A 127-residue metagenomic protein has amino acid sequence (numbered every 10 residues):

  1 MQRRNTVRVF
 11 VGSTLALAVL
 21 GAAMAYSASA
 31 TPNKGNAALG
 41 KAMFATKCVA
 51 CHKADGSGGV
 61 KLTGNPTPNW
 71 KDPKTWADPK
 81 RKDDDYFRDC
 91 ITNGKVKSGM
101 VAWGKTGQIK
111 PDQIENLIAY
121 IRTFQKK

Functional and structural regions predicted by a protein language model:
M1-V7: N-terminal secretory signal peptides that target proteins for export/translocation
G12-A22: Bacterial N-terminal signal peptides
A25-M43, G59: Electrostatic cytochrome c docking/interface patches
N36, F44, D83, F87 (+1 more regions): Stable alpha-helical elements in mature extracytoplasmic
G40, F44-A54, L117, I121: The canonical Cys-X-X-Cys-His
K41, S57-R88: Gly/Gly-Pro-rich "capping" loops immediately C-terminal to redox-active cysteine motifs in periplasmic/lumenal
S57, T123-K127: Inter-heme linker and motif-flanking segments adjacent to c-type heme-binding CXXCH motifs in c-type cytochromes
T63-K71, C90-F124: Axial heme c-ligation environment in periplasmic c-type cytochrome domains
